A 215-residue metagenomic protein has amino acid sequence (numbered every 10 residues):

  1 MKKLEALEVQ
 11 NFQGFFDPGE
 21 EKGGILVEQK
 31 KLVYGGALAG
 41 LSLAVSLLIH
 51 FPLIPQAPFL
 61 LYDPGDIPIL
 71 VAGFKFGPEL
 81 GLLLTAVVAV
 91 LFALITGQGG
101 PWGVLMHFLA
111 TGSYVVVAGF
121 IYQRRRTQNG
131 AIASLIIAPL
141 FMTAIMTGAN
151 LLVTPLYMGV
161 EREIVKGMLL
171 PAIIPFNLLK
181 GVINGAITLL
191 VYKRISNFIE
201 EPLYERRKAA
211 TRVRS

Functional and structural regions predicted by a protein language model:
M1-G14: N-terminal amphipathic/hydrophobic targeting modules at extreme N-termini, encompassing cleavable Sec/SRP-type signal
F15-V45, M106-L151, L189: Short helix-perturbing small/polar motifs within transmembrane alpha-helices
F16-K75, E79-L80: Hydrophobic transmembrane alpha-helices
L32-G36, I67, V71, E79-A86 (+3 more regions): Hydrophobic alpha-helical transmembrane segments
L43, I67-L70, A89, A93 (+6 more regions): Hydrophobic transmembrane alpha-helices of multi-pass small-molecule transporters
S46-Y62, V87-Y122: Interfacial aromatic-anchored transmembrane helix boundaries in multi-pass membrane proteins
H50-F59, Q98-L105, Q128-S215: Membrane-embedded alpha-helical hairpins and interfacial helices in multi-pass inner-membrane proteins
K75-F76, V117-R125, K193-I199: Structural signal for the C-terminal ends of transmembrane alpha-helices and the immediately following loop
